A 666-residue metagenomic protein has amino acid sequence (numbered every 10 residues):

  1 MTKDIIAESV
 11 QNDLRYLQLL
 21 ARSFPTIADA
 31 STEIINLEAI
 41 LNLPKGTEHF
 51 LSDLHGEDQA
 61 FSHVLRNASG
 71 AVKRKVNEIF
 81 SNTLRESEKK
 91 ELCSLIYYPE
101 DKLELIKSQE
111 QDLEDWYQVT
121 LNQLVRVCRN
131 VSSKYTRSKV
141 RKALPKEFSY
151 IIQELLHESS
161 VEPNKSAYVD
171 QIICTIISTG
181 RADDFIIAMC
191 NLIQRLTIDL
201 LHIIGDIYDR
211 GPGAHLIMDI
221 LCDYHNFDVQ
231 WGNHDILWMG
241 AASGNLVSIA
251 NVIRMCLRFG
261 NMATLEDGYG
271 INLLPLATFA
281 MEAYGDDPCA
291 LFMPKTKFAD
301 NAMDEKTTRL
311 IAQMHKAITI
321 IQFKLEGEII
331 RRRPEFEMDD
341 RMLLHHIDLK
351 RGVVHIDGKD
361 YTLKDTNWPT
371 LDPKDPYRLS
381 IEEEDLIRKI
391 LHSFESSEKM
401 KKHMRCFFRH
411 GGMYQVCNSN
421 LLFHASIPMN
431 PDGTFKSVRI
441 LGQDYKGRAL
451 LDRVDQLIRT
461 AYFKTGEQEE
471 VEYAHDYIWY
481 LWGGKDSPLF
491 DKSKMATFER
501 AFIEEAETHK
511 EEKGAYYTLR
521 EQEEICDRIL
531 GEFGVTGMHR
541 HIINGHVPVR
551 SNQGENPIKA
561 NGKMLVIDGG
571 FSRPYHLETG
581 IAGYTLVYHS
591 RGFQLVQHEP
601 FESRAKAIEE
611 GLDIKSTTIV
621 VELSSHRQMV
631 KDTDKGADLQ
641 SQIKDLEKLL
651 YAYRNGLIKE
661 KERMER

Functional and structural regions predicted by a protein language model:
M1-R666: Feature recognizes metal-dependent phosphohydrolase scaffolds
